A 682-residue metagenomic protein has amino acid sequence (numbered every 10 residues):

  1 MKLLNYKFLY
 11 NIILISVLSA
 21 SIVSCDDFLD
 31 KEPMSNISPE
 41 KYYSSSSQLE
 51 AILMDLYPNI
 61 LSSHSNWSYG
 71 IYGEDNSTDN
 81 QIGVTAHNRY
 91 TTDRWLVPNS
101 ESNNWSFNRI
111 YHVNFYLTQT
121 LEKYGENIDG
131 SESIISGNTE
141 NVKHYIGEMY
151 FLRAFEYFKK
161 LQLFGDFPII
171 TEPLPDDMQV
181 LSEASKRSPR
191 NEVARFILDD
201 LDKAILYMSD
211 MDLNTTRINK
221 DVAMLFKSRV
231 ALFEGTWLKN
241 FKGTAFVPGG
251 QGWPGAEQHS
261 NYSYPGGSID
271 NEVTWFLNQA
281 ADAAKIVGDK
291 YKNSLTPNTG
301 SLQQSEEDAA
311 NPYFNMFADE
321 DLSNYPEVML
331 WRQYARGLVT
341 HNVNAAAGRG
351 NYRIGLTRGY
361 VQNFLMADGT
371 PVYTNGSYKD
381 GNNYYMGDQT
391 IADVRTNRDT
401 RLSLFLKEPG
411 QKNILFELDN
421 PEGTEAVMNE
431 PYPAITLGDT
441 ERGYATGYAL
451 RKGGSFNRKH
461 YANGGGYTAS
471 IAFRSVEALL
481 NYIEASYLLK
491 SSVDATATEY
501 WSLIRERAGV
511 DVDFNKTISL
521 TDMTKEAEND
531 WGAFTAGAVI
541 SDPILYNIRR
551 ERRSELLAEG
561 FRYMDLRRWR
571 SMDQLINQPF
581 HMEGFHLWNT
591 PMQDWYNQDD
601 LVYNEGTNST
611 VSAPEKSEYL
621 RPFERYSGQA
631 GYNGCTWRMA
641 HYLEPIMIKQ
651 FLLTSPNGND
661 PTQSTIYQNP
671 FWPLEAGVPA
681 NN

Functional and structural regions predicted by a protein language model:
M1-M34, D565: Bacterial Sec-dependent N-terminal signal peptides
C25-Y72, D380-Y385, Q389-T396, T654-N682: Membrane-proximal, proline-rich intrinsically disordered regions
E50-H64, G83-F164, V180-K220, I391 (+6 more regions): Conserved, well-structured interaction surfaces
S106-R109, F196, V222, W253-V273 (+7 more regions): Long, intrinsically disordered, low-complexity segments
N127-S136, I169-R187, L238-Q279: Short coil/linker segments at helix-helix boundaries
L161-Q162, P168, D212, F233-K242 (+1 more regions): Short coil/turn linking the two alpha-helices of tandem helical-hairpin repeats
E327, L338-T340, A346, M386-R474 (+1 more regions): Flexible, polar/acidic helix-loop-strand segments at domain edges
